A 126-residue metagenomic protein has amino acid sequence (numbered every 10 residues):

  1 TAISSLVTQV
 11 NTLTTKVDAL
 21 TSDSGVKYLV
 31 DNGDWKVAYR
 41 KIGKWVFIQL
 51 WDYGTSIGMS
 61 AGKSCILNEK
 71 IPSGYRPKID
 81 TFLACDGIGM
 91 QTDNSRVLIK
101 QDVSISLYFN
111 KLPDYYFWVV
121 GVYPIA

Functional and structural regions predicted by a protein language model:
T1-S22: Extended alpha-helical stalk/coiled-coil segments
V17-G43, D52-S73: Surface-exposed ligand/attachment interfaces on beta-rich extracellular proteins
D34-W35, S56-K70, R76-A126: Extracellular jelly-roll beta-sandwich "head" domains, especially the C-terminal globular C1q domain
G43-W45, I79-D80: Extended extracellular/luminal ectodomain segments enriched in beta-structured repeat modules
Q49: Short, polar/acidic, helix-capping and beta-turn segments at strand->helix junctions that line the mouths
